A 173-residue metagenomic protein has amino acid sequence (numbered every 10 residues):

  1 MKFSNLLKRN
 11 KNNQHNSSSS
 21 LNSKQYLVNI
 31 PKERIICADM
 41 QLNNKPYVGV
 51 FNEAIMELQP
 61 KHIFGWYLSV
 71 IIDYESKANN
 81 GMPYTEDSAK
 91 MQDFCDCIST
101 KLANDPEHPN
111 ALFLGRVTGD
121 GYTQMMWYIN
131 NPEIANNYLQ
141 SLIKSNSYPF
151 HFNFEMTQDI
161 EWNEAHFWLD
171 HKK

Functional and structural regions predicted by a protein language model:
M1-T100, E107-L112, N130-E133, E164-L169: Charge-rich, low-complexity segments
F64-L68, G121-T123, F150: Residues at beta-strand starts and edge strands
L112-G119: Short beta-strand
Y122, E133-I134: Short alpha-helical
T123-I129: Short cationic amphipathic helices and targeting signals
N137-S147: Short amphipathic alpha-helices in soluble, non-transmembrane regions that often serve as interface/regulatory elements
S145-K173: Conserved short beta-strand edge segments in small beta-sheet-based binding/regulatory domains
